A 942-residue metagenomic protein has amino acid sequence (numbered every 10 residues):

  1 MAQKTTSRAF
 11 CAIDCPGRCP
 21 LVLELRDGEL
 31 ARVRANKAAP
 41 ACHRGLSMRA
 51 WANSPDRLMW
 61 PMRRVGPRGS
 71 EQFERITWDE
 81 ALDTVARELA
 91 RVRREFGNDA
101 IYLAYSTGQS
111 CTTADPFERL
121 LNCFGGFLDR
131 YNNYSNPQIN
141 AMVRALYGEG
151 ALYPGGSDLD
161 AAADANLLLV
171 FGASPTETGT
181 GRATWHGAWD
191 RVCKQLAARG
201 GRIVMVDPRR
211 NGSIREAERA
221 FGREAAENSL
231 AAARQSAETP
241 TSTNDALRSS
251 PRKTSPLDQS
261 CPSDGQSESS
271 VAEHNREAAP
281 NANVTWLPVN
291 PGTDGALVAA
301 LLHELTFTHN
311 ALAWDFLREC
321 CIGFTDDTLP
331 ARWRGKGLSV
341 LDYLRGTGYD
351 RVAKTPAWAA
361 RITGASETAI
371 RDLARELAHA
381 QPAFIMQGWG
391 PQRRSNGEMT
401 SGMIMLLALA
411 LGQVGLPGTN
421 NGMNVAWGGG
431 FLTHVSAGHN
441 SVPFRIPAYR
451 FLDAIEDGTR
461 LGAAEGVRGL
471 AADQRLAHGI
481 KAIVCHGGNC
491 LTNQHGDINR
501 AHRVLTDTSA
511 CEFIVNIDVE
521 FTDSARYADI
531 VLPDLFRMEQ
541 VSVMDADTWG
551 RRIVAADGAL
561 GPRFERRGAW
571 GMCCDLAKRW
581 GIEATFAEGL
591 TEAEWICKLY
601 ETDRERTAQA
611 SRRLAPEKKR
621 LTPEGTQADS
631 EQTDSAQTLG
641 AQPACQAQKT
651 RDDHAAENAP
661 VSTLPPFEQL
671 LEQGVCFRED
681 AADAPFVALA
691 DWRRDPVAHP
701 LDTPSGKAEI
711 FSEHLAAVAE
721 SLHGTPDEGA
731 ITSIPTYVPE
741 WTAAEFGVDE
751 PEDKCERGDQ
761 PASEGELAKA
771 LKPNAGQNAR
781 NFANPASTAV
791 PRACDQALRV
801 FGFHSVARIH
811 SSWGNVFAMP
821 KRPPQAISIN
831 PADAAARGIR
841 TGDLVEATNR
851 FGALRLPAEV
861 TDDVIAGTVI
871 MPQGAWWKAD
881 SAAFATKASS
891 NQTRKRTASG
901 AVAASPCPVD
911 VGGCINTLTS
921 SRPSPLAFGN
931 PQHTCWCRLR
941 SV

Functional and structural regions predicted by a protein language model:
M1-A231, V271-N310, D473, H486 (+6 more regions): N-terminal export/assembly segments and adjacent metallocofactor-ligating motifs of anaerobic energy-metabolism
F10, S509-F513, V519-T522, D557-A577 (+1 more regions): Phosphate/diphosphate-binding loops
D115-V206, G212-R215, F221-G222, V271-R276 (+10 more regions): Extended redox/cofactor-interaction regions of prokaryotic respiratory oxidoreductases
A197, I214-E224, H274-A380: Long, well-ordered, tryptophan-enriched scaffold segments
N228, R234-Q235, R248, Q266 (+11 more regions): Intrinsically disordered, low-complexity repeat/linker tracts enriched for polar/charged residues
L230, P256, A569-K619, A636 (+7 more regions): Long, contiguous, secondary-structure-rich segments that constitute the structural scaffold of globular domains
F324, P330-T459: Active-site phosphate/pyrophosphate-binding segments
M538-P562, C573, A577, F711 (+1 more regions): Glycine/threonine-rich phosphate-binding loop and adjacent beta-strand/alpha-helix elements that clamp
